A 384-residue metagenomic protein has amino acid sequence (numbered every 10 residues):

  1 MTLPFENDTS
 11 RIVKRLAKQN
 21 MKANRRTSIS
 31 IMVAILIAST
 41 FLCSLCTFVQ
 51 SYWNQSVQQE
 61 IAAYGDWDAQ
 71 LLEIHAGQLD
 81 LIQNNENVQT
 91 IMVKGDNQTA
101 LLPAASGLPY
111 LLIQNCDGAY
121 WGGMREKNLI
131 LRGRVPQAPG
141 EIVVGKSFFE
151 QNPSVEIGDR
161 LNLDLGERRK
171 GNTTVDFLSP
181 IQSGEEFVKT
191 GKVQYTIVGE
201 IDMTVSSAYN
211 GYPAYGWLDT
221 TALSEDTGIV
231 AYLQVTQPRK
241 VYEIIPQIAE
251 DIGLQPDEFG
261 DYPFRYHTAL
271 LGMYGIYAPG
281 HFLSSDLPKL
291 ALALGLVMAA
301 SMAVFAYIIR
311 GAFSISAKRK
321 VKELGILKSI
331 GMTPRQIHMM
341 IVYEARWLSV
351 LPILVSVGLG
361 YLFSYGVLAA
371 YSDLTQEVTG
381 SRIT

Functional and structural regions predicted by a protein language model:
M1-C43, W53-S56, V342: N-terminal Sec/SRP start-transfer signal
K18-R26, R335, M339-S356, G360 (+1 more regions): Alpha-helical transmembrane segments of multi-pass membrane proteins
I37-S44, S301-F305, I309, V355 (+1 more regions): Hydrophobic alpha-helical membrane-associated segments
S44-A63, F313-S316, Y365-D373: Sec-dependent signal peptide cleavage junction
V49-H281: Basic-flanked hydrophobic alpha-helices used for secretion and membrane insertion
S284-S301: N-terminal membrane-entry
V304-S349: Interfacial "coupling" helices/loops that link adjacent transmembrane helices in transporter permeases
G311-I315, K322, R346-T384: Small-residue-rich transmembrane alpha-helices
